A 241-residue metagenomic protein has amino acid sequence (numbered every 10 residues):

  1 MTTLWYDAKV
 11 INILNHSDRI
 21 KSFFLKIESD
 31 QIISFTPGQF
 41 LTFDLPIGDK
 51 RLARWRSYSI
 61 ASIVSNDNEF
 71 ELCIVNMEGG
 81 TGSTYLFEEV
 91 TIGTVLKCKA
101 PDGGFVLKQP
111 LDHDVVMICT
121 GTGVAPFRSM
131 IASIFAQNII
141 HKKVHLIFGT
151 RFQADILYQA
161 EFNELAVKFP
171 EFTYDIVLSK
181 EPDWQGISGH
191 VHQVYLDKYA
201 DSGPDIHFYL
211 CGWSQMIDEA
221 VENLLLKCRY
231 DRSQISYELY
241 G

Functional and structural regions predicted by a protein language model:
T2-D7, I147-G241: Reductase modules of NAD(P)H-dependent flavoproteins
T2-T94, S179-K180: Ferredoxin-reductase
G38, G123, W213: Short, conserved phosphate/pyrophosphate- and ester-handling motifs at nucleotide-, phospho-/glycolipid
V64-N66, K108-L111, N138-I140, D201-S202: Short, flexible hinge/linker loops that cap or flank conserved catalytic cores
A100-D112: A short, basic/flexible loop-to-alpha-helix module at the beginning of a structural domain
V116-I118, Y209: Conserved beta-strand elements of the Class I
P126-Q137: Histidine-anchored nucleotide/phosphate-binding helix
